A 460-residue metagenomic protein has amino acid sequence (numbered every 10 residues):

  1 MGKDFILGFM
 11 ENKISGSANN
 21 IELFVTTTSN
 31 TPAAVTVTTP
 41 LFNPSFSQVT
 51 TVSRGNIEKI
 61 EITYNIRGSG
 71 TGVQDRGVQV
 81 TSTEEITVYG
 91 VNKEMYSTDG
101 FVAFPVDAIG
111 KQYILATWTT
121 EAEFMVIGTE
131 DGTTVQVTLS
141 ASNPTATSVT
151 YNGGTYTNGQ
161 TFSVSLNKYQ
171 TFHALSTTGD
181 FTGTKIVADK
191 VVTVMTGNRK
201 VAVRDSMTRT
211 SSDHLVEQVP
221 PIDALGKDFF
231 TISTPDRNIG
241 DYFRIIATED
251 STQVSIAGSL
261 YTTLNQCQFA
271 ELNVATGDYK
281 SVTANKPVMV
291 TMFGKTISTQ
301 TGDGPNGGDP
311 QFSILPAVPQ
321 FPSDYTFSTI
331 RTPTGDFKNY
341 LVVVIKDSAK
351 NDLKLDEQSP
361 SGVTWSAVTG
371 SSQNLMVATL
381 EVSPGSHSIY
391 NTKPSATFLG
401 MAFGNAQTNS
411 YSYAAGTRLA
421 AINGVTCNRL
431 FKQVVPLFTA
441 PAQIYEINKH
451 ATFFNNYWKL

Functional and structural regions predicted by a protein language model:
M1-T439, E446-K449, F453-N456: Intrinsically disordered, low-complexity linker/terminal regions across diverse proteins
